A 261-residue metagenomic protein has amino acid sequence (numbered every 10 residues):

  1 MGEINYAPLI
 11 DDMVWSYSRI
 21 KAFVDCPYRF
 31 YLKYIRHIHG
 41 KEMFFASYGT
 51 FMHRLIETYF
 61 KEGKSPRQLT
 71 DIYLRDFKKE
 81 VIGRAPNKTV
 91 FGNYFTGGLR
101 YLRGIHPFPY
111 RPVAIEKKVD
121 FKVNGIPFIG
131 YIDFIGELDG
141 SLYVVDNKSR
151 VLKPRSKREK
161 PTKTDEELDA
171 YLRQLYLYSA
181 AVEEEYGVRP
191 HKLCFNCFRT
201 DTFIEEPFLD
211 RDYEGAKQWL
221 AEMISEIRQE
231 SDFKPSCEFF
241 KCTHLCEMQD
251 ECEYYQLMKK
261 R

Functional and structural regions predicted by a protein language model:
M1-R261: RecB-family 4Fe-4S metal-dependent nuclease core
